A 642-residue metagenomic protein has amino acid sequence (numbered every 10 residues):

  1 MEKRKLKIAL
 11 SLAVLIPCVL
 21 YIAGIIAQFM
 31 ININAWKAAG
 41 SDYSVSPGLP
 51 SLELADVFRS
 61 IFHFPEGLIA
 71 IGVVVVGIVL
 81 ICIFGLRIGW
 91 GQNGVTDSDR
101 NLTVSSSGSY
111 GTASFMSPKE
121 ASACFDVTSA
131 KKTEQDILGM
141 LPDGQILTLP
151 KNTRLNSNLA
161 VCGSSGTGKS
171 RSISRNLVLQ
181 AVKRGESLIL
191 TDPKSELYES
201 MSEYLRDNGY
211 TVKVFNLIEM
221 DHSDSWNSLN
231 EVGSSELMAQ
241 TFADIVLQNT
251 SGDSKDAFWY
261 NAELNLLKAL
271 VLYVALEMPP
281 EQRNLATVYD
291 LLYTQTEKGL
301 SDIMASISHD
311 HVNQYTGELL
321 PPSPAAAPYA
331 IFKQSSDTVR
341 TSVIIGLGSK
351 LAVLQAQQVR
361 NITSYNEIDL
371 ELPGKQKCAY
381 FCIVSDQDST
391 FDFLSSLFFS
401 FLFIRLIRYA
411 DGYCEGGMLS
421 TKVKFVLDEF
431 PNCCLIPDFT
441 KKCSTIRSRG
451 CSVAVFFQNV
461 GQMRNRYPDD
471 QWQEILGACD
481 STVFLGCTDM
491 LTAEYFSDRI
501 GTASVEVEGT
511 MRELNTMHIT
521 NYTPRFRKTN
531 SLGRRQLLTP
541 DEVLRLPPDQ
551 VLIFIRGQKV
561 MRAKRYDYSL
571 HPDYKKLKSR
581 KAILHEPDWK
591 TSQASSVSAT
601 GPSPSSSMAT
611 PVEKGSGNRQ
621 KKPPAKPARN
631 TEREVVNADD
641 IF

Functional and structural regions predicted by a protein language model:
M1-T167, R171-L177, R184, R527-S531 (+3 more regions): Basic- and hydrophobic-enriched, low-structure N-terminal and domain-boundary segments that flank ATP-binding catalytic
N34, K375, E474-I475, P524-R525 (+1 more regions): Short alpha-helix boundary/capping motifs
R100-T103, S364-D369, L419, E513-H518: A glycine-rich phosphate-binding loop feature that marks nucleotide/adenosyl-phosphate handling sites
F125-G139, T250-D256, Y315, E415 (+1 more regions): Low-complexity, polar-biased intrinsically disordered regions enriched in Pro/Ser/Thr/Gly
L141-D143, P150-C451, R466-Y467, D541-R565 (+1 more regions): P-loop NTPase motor domains
C443-T445, R449-L552, N637: Conserved ATP-driven motor cores of ASCE-family P-loop NTPases powering translocation/secretion/packaging/pilus
